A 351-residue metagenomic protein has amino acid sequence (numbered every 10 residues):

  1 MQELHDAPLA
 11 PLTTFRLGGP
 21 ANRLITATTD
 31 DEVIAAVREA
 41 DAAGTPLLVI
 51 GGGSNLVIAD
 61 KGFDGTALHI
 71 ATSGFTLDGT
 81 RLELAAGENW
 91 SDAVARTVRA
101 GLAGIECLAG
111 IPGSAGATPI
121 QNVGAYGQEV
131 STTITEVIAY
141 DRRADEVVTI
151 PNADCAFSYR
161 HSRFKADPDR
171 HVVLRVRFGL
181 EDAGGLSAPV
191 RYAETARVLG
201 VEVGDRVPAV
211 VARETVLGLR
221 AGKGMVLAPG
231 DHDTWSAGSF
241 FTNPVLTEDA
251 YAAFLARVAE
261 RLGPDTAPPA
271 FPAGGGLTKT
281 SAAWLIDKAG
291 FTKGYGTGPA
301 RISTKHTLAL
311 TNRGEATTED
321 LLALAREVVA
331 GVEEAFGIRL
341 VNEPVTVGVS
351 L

Functional and structural regions predicted by a protein language model:
M1-A144: Anion-binding (especially nucleotide phosphate/pyrophosphate-binding) glycine-rich loop and adjoining beta-alpha core
L4-H5, P11-T14, V147-L310, E315-E319 (+1 more regions): Phosphate/pyrophosphate- and phosphate-bearing ligand-binding catalytic cores of soluble enzymes
T29, G53, G113, D145 (+4 more regions): Residue-level signal for inorganic ion chemistry
A36-A40, R191-T195, L324-V328: Short amphipathic alpha-helices in soluble, non-transmembrane regions that often serve as interface/regulatory elements
V94, A282, V329: Generic structural marker for isolated residues within well-ordered, non-membrane alpha-helices of soluble domains
R99-L102, T318-L324: Beta-rich strand-turn-strand
